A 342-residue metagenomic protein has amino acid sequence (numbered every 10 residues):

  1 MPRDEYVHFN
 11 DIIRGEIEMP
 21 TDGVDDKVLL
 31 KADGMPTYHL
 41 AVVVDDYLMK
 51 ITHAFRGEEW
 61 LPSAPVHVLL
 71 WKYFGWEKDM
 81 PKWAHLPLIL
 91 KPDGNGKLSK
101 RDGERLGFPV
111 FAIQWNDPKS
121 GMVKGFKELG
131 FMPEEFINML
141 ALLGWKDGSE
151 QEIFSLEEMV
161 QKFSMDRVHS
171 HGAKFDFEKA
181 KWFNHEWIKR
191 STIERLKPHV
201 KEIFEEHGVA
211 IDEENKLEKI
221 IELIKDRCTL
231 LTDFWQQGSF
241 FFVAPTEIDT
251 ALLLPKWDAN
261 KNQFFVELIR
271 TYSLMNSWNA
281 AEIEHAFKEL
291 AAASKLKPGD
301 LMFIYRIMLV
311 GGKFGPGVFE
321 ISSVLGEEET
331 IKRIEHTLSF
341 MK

Functional and structural regions predicted by a protein language model:
M1-D102, P109, M122, D147: Active-site cores that bind ATP or allylic diphosphates and position pyrophosphate for catalysis
T52, P65, E134, E178 (+1 more regions): Short alpha-helical basic/polar micro-motif
G57, F126, A291: Short, charged/polar micro-motifs that form catalytic or ligand-binding hotspots
G57, H169-A173, I188-E194, W257-A259 (+2 more regions): A short, ordered amphipathic alpha-helix with a cationic face
V66, L70, M139-L142, I304: Generic recognition of well-ordered alpha-helical segments
F74-E77, K82-I248, V310-K342: Catalytic adenosine-cofactor/nucleotide-binding cores of aminoacyl-tRNA synthetases and other
L254-F287: Long, amphipathic alpha-helical coiled-coil segments characteristic of histidine-phosphotransfer scaffolds
N279-V324, E329: Helix-rich, typically C-terminal accessory recognition domains appended to large enzymatic cores
